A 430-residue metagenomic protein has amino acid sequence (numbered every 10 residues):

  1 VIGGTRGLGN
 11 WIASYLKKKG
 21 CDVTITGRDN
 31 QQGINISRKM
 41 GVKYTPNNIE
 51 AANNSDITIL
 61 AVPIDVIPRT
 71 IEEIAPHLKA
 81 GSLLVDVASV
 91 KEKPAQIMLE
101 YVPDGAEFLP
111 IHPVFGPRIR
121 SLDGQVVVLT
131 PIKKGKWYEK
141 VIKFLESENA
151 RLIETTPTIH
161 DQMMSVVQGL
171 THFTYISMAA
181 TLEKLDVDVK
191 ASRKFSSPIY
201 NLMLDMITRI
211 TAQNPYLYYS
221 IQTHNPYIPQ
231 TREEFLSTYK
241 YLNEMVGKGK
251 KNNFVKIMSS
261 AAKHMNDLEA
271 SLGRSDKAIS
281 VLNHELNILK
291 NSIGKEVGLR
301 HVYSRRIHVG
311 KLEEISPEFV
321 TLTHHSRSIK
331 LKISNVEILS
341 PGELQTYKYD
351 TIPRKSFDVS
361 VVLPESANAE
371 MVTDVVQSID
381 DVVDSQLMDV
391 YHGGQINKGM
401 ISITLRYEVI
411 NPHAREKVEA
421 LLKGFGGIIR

Functional and structural regions predicted by a protein language model:
T5, N10-A13: N-terminal Rossmann NAD(P)H-binding glycine-rich loop of SDR-like oxidoreductase domains
K19-S37: NAD(P)-binding Rossmann-fold cofactor-contacting core
E50-I97: Rossmann-fold NAD(P) dinucleotide-binding segment
K91-P94, M98-P157, D161-M164: Rossmann-fold dinucleotide-binding core
H160-D186, R193, S197-T211: Active-site-proximal catalytic alpha-helix in oxidoreductases
A191-A270: Interdomain hinge/lid region at the active-site interface of Rossmann-like NAD(P)-dependent oxidoreductases
E318-V362: C-terminal, non-catalytic macromolecule-binding modules
Q345-R430: A carboxyl-terminal module marker
